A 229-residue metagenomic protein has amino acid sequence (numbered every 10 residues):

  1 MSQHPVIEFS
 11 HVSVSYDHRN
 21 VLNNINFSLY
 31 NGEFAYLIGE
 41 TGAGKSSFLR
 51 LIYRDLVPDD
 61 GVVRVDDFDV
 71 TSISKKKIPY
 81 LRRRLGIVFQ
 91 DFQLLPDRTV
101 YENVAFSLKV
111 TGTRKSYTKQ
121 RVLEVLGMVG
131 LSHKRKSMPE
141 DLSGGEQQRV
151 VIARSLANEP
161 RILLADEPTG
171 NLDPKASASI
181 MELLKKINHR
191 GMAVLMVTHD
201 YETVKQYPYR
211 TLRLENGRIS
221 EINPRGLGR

Functional and structural regions predicted by a protein language model:
Y53: Helix-to-loop junction immediately C-terminal to a conserved catalytic motif
G61-D69: Conserved ABC transporter NBD signature motif
V70-G86, H189: ABC ATPase NBD coupling module
R98-A105: Short coil-to-helix segment of the ABC ATPase nucleotide-binding domain corresponding to the Q-loop/switch region
M138-L142, E146-Q148: Conserved ABC ATPase signature
A157-R161: A short, proline-enriched helix->beta-strand linker immediately N-terminal to the Walker B motif in ABC-type P-loop
L163-D166: Catalytic Walker B motif of ABC-type/P-loop ATPase nucleotide-binding domains
